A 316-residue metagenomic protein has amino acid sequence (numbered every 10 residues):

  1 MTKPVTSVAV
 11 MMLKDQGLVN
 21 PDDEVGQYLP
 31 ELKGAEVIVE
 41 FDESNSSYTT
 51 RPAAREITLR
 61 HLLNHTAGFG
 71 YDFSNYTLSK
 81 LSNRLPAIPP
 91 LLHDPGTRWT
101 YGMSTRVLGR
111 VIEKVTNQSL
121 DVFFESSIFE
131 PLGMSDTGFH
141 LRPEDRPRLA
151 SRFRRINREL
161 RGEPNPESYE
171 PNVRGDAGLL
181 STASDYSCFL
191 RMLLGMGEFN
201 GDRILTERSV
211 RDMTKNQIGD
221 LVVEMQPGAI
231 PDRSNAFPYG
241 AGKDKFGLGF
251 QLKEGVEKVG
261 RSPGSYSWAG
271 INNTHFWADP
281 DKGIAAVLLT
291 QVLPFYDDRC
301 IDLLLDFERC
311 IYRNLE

Functional and structural regions predicted by a protein language model:
M1-V25, T105-E113, Y186-F189, G283: Active-site SXXK
V10, F124-S127, F307: Structural preference for long, well-ordered alpha-helical segments in enzyme cores
Q27-P263: Short, surface-exposed loop or secondary-structure junction motifs that flank catalytic or metal-binding residues
F69, S119, L205, L288-T290 (+1 more regions): Composition- and surface-driven signal marking solvent-exposed, interaction-prone regions in large proteins
I156, P280-D281: Short, ordered coil/turn segments that flank beta-strands lining enzyme active or ligand-binding pockets
G270-N272: Short, small/polar residue-rich loop motifs at catalytic or cofactor-binding pockets
H275-W277, G283-L293: Short, well-ordered beta-strand elements
V292-E316: Generic C-terminus detector
